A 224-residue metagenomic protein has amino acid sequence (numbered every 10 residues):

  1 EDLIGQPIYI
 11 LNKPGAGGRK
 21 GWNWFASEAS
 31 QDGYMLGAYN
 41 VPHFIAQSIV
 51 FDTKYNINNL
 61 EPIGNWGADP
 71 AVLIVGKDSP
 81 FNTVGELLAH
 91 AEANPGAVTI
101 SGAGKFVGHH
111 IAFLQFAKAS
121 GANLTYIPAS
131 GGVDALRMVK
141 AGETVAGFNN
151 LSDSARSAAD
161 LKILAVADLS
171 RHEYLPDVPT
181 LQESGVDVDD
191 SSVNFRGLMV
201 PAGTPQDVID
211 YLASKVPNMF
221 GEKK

Functional and structural regions predicted by a protein language model:
D2, W24-M35, Q47-D134, L181-E183 (+1 more regions): Hinge/capping helix and adjacent helix->loop/strand transition within the periplasmic-binding protein
G5-N23: Early extracytoplasmic/lumenal segment of secretory-pathway proteins
Q6, E28-Y39, P95-V98, A122 (+2 more regions): Alpha-to-beta junction loops
K13-P14, Y39-N40, A103, A129-S130 (+2 more regions): Active-site-proximal beta-strand/loop segments in catalytic clefts of secreted hydrolases
A16-R19, G33-I45, L60, N65-A68 (+1 more regions): Ligand-binding clamshell of periplasmic/extracellular solute-binding protein-like
V41-D52, H110, Q115-A119, A141-V178: A ligand-binding cleft/hinge motif common to bilobed small-molecule-binding domains
R137: Short alpha-helical segment that forms part of, or immediately flanks, the ligand-binding pocket in carbohydrate-active
